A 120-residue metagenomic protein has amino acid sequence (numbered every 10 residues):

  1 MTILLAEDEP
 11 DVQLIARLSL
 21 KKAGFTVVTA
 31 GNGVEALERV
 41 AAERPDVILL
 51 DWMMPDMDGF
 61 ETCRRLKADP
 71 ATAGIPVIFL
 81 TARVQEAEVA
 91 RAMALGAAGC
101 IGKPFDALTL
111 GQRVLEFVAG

Functional and structural regions predicted by a protein language model:
E7: Conserved acidic carboxylate
L14-K22: Charged docking surfaces used in two-component/phosphorelay signaling
T29-V47: Acidic, metal-coordinating helix/loop segments flanking the phosphotransfer/catalytic sites of two-component signaling
D51, T81: Active-site residues of response regulator receiver
M54: Receiver (REC) domain active-site loop signature in two-component systems and cognate sites in sensor histidine kinases
A98: Short, glycine/charged-rich "phosphate-handling" switch motifs in NTP-dependent and phosphotransfer domains
F105-V114: C-terminal output helix
